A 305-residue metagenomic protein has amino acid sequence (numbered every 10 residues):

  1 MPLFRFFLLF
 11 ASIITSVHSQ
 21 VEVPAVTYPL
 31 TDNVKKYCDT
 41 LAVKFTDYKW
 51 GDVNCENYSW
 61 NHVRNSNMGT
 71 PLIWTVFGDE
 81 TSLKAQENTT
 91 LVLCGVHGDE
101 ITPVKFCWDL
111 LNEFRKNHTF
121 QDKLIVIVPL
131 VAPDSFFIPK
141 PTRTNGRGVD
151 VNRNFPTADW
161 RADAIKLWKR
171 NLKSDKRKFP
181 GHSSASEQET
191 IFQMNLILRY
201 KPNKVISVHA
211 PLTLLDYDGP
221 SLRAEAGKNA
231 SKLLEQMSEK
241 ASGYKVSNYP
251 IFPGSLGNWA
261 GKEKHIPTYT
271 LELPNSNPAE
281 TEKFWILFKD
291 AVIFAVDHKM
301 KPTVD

Functional and structural regions predicted by a protein language model:
M1-L9, L233: Sec-dependent signal peptide recognition, specifically the positively charged N-region followed immediately by
F10-V17: Hydrophobic h-region of N-terminal signal peptides that target proteins for export in Gram-negative bacteria
Q20-T75: Short glycine- and acidic-rich boundary segments immediately preceding or forming the N-terminal edge of structured
V63-R64, F77, L93-V96, V128-D134 (+4 more regions): Active-site-proximal beta-strand/loop segments in catalytic clefts of secreted hydrolases
W74-Q86: Short beta-strand-to-loop junctions in surface cap/lid or active-site-entrance loops
S82-L83, T144, D159, W259-H265: Short glycine/proline-enriched loop/turn "hinge" motifs that connect secondary-structure elements and lie
E87, L91, I101-E225, L234-Q236: Active-site/substrate-binding loop(s) of hydrolase catalytic cores
W168-D305: Metallocarboxypeptidase
